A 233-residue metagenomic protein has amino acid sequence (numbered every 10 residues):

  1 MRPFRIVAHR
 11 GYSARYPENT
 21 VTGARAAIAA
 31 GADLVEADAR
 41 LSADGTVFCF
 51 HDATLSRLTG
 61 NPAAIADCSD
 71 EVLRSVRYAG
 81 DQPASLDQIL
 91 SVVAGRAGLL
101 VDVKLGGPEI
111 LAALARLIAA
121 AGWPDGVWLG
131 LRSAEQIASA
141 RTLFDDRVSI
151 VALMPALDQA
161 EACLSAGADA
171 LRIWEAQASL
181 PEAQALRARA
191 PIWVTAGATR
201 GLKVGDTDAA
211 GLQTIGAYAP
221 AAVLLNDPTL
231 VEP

Functional and structural regions predicted by a protein language model:
M1-P233: Phosphate-group recognition and catalysis centered on beta-loop-alpha active-site segments
